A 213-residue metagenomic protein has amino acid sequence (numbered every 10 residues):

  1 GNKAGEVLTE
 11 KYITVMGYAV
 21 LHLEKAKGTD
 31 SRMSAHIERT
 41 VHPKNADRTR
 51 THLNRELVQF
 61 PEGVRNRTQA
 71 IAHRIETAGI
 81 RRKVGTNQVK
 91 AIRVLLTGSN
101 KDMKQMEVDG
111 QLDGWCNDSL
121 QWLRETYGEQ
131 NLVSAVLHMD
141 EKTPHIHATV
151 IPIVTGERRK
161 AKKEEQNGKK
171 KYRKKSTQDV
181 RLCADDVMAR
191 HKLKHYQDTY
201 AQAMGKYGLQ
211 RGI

Functional and structural regions predicted by a protein language model:
G1-I213: N-terminal nicking endonuclease/strand-transfer module with a His-rich metal-binding environment and a catalytic Tyr
